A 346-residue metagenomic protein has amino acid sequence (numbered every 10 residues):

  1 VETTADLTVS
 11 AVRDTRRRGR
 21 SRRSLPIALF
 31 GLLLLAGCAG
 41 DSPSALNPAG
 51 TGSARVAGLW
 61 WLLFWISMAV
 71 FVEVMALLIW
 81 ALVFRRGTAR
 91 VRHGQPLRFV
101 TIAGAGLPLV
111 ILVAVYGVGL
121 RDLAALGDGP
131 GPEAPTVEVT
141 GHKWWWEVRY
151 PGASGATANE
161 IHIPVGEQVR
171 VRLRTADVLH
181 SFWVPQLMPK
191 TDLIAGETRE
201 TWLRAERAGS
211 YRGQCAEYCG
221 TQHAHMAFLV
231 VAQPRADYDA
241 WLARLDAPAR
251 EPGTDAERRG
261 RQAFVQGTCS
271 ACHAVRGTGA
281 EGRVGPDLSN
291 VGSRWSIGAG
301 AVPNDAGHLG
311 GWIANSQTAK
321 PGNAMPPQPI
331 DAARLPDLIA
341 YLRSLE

Functional and structural regions predicted by a protein language model:
E2-G40: N-terminal secretory/membrane targeting signals
I27, L33, L63-W65, V100 (+1 more regions): Small-residue packing motifs within transmembrane alpha-helices
L29, M68, V72, A105 (+1 more regions): Alpha-helical transmembrane spans of integral membrane proteins, capturing the lipid-embedded, hydrophobic core of TM
A39-L59, L82-R283, G298-P321, P326-I339: Non-transmembrane, membrane-proximal soluble domains of secreted or membrane proteins
A54-E73: Membrane-entry segments of alpha-helical transmembrane domains in multi-pass membrane proteins
F71-R85: Alpha-helical transmembrane segments
L345-E346: Short, solvent-exposed mixed-charge patches
